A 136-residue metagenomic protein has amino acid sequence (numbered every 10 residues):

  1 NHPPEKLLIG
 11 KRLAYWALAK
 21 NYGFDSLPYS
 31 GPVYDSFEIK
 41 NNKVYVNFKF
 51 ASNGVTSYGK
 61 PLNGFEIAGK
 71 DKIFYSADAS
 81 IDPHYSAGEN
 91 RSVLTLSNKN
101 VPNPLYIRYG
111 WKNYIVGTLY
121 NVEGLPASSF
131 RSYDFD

Functional and structural regions predicted by a protein language model:
N1-G64, A68-K70: Catalytic cores of secreted or luminal carbohydrate-active enzymes
S52-D136: C-terminal beta-sandwich/jelly-roll accessory domains of carbohydrate-active enzymes
